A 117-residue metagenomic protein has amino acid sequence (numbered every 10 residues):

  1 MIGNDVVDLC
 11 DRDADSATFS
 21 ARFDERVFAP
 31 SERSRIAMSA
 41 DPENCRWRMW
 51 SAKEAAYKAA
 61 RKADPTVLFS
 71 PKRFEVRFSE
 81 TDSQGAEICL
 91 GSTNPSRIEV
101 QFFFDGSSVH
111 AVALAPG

Functional and structural regions predicted by a protein language model:
M1-G117: Core catalytic alpha/beta fold that binds nucleotide/phospho-ligands
